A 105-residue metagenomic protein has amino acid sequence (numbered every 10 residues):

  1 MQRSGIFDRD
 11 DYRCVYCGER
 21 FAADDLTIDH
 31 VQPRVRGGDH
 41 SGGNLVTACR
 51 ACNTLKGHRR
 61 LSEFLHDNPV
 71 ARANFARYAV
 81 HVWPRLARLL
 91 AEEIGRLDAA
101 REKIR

Functional and structural regions predicted by a protein language model:
M1-Y16, A73-E93, L97-A100: Short, charged surface segments at domain edges that flank catalytic/cofactor-binding sites
Y16-T47, K56-N68: Histidine-centered nuclease catalytic patch
A51: Conserved phosphate-binding loops in nucleotide/dinucleotide-binding enzymes
T54, V70-A73: Residue-level marker of structural boundaries
